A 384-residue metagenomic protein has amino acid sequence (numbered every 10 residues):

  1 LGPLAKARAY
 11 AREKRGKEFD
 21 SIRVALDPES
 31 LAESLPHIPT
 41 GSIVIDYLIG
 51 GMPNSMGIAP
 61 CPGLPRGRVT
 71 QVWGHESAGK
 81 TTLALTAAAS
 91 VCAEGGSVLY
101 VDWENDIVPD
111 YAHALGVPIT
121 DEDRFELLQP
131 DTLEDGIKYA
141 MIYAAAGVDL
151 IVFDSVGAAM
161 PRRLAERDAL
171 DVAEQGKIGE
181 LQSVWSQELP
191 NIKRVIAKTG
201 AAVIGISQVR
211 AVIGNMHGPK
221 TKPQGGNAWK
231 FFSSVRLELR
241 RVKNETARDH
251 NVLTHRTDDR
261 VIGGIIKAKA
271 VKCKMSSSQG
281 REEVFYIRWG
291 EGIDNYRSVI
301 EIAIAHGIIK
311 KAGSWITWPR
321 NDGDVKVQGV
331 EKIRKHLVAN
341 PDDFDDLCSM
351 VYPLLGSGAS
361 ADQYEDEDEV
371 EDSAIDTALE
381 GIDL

Functional and structural regions predicted by a protein language model:
G2-E122, K138-I142: The Walker A/P-loop phosphate-binding site
R8, I266-A270, G313-N321: Short polybasic amphipathic segments
V69-Q71, S97, D149-V152, A202-I204: Residue-level preference for the first positions of well-ordered beta-strands
W73, A93, L239, K269 (+2 more regions): Catalytic phosphate/metal-binding cores of nucleic-acid and nucleotide-processing enzymes, i.e., regions that mediate
I107, A159-M160, V212-I213: Catalytic P-loop NTPase motifs of RecA-like helicase/translocase cores
Q129-A201: Phosphate-binding/switch loop-helix module in NTP-utilizing enzymes
G176-H306: Phosphate-binding/switch region of NTP-binding enzymes
S314-L384: Terminal-proximal interaction/regulatory segments of ATP-powered molecular machines
